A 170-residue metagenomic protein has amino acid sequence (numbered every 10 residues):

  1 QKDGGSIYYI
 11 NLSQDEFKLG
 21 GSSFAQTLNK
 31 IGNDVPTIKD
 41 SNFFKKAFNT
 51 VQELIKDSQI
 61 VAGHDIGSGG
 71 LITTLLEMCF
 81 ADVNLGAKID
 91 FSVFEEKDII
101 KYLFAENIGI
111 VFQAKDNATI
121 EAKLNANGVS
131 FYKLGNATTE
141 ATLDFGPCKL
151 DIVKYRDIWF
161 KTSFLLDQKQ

Functional and structural regions predicted by a protein language model:
Q1-K39, Q52-I55, K115-D116: Mobile "lid/hinge" segments at catalytic clefts and subdomain interfaces of large enzymes
N33-P36, F48, Q52-Q170: Glycine-/charge-enriched secondary-structure boundary and capping motifs
K39-K46: C-terminal transmembrane module of polytopic alpha-helical membrane proteins
